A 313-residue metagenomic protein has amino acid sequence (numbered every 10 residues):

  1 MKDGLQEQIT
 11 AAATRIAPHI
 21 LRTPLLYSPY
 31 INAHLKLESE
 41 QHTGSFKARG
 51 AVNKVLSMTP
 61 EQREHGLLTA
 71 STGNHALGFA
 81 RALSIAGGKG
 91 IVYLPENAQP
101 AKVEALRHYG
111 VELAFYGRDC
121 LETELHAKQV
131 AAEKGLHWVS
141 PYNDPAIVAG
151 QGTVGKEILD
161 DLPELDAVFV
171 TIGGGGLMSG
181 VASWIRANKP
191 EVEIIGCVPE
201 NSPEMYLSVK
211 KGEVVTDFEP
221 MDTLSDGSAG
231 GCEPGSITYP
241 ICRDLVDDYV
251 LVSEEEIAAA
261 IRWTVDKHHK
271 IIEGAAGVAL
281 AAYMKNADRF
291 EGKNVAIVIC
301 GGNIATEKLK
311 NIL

Functional and structural regions predicted by a protein language model:
M1-L313: PLP-dependent amino-acid enzyme catalytic core
